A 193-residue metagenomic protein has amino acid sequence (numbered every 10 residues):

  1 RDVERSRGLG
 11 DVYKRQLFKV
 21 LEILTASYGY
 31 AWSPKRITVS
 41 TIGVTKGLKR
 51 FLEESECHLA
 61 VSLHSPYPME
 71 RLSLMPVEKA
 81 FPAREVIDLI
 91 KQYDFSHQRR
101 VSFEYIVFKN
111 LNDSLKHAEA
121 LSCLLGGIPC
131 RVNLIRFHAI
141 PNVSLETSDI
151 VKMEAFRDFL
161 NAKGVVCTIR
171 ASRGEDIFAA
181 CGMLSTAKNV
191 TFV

Functional and structural regions predicted by a protein language model:
R1, S33-I37, R99-S102: Residue-level recognition of the N-termini of beta-strands and the immediately preceding loop/turn
D2-Y13: Single conserved hydrophobic/aromatic residue that forms the stacking wall/gate of nucleotide- or nucleobase-binding
S6, T38-I42, A60-H64, S102-I106 (+2 more regions): A cross-family glycoside hydrolase active-site/sugar-binding cleft signature
D11-F51, L63-Y67, V107-S114: Canonical radical SAM enzyme core domain
E53-L59, G126-I128: Glycine-enriched alpha-helix->loop->beta-strand junction motifs that scaffold or abut catalytic
S73-K79, L145-D149: Short glycine-enriched, charge-decorated loop/helix-capping segments at active-site entrances that position
V77-Y93: Glycine-rich S-adenosyl-L-methionine
K91-R100, Y105-V193: Auxiliary Fe-S-binding modules of radical SAM enzymes
